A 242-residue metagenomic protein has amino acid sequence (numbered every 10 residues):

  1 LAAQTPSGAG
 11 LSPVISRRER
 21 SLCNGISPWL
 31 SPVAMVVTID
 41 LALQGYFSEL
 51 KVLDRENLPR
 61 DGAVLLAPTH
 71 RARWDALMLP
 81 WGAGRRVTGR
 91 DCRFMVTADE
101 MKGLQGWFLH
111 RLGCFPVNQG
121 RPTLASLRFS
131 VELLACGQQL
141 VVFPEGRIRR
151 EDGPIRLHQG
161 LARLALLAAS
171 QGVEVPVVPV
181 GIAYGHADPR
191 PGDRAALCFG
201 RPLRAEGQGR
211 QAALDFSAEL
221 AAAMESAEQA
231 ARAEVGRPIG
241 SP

Functional and structural regions predicted by a protein language model:
L1-G8, V14: Soluble, non-transmembrane catalytic domains of enzymes that act on hydrophobic metabolites at membranes
I15-R20, L124-P242: Non-catalytic C-terminal accessory region of glycerolipid acyltransferases and related lyso-lipid remodeling enzymes
L22-E49, K102-L112, R190: Alpha-helical membrane-targeting segments
I39-H70: Helix-to-loop junction immediately C-terminal to a conserved catalytic motif
S48, G120-L124: A conditional alpha-helix N-cap/helix-loop micro-motif detector
V52, L66, F94-M95, V177 (+1 more regions): Generic preference for hydrophobic
N57, R85-V87, W107-F108, V131-A135 (+1 more regions): Short, charge-rich binding segments
R60-R121: Catalytic core of membrane glycerolipid acyltransferases/transacylases, capturing the structured, soluble-facing
